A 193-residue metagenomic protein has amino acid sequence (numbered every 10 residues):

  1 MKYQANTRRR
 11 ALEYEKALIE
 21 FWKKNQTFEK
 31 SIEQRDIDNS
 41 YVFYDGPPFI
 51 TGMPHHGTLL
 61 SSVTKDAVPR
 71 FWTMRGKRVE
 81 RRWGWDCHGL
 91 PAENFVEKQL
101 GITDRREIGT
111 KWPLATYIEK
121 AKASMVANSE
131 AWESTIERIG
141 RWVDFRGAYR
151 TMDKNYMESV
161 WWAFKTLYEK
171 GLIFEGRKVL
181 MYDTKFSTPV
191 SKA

Functional and structural regions predicted by a protein language model:
M1-A193: N-terminal, positively charged nucleic-acid-binding surface of large information/translation enzymes
